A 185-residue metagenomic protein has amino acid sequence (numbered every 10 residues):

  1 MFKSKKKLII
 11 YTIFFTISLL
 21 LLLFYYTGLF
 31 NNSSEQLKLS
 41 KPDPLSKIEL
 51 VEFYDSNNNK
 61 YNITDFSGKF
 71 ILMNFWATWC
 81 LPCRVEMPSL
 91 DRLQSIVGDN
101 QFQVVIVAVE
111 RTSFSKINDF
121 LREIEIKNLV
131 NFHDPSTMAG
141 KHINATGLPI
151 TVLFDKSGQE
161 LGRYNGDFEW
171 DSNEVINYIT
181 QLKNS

Functional and structural regions predicted by a protein language model:
M1-L50: N-terminal targeting signals for export/organelle localization
E52-F53, L153: Hydrophobic beta-strand positions
S56-N57, F66, K156: Short, ordered coil/turn segments that flank beta-strands lining enzyme active or ligand-binding pockets
Y61-R84: Short active-site neighborhood of thiol/selenol oxidoreductases, capturing the structured segment around
F66-K69, D99, I126-N128, A145-T146: Active-site acidic short loop of glycosyltransferases
V85-I124, D134-H142: Structural microenvironment flanking redox-active thiols in thiol-disulfide oxidoreductases
L121-K127, D134-Q181: Thiol/disulfide oxidoreductase modules built on the thioredoxin-like
